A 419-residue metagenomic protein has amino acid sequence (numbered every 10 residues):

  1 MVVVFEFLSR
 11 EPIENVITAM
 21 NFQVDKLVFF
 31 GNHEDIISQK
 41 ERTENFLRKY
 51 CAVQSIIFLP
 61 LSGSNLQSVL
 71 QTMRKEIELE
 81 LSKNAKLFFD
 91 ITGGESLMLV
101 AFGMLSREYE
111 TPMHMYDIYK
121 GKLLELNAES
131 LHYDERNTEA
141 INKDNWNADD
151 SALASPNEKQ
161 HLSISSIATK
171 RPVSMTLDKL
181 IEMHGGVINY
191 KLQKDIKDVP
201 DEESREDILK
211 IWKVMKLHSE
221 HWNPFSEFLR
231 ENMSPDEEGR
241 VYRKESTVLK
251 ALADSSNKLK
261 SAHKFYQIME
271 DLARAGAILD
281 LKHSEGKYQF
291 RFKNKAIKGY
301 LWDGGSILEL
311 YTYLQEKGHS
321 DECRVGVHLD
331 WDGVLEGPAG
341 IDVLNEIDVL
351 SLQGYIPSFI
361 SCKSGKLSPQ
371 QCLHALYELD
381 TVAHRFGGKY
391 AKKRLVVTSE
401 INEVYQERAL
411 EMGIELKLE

Functional and structural regions predicted by a protein language model:
M1-E6, Q23-F30, Q54-I56, L87-F88 (+3 more regions): Hydrophobic beta-strand segments of well-ordered beta-sheets in folded domains
M1-N45: N-terminal beta-strand-loop-alpha-helix module at the start of alpha/beta ligand-binding or catalytic domains
E6-R10, G31-H33, I91-G93, G304 (+2 more regions): Structural motif
K26-I91, S96, A101-T111: A broadly used, surface-exposed interaction patch
G31-I36, D117-K122, L395-E403: Short beta-alpha junction loops
L87-F88, S106-A128: Short, acidic/small-residue loops that bind anionic groups at enzyme active sites
I118-R171: Beta-rich, aromatic/charged-enriched effector core domains that present basic-aromatic interfaces for binding
S151-E419: Intrinsically disordered, low-complexity Ser/Thr/Pro/Gly-rich regulatory segments
